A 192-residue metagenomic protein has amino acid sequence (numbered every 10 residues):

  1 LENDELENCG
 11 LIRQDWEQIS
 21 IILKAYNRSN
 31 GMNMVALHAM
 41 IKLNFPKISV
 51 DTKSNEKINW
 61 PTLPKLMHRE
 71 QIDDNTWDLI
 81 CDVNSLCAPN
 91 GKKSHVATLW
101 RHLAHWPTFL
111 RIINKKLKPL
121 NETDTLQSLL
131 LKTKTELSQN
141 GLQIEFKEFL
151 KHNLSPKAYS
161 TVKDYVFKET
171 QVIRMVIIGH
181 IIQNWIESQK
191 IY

Functional and structural regions predicted by a protein language model:
L1-Y192: Hydrophobic alpha-helical segments
